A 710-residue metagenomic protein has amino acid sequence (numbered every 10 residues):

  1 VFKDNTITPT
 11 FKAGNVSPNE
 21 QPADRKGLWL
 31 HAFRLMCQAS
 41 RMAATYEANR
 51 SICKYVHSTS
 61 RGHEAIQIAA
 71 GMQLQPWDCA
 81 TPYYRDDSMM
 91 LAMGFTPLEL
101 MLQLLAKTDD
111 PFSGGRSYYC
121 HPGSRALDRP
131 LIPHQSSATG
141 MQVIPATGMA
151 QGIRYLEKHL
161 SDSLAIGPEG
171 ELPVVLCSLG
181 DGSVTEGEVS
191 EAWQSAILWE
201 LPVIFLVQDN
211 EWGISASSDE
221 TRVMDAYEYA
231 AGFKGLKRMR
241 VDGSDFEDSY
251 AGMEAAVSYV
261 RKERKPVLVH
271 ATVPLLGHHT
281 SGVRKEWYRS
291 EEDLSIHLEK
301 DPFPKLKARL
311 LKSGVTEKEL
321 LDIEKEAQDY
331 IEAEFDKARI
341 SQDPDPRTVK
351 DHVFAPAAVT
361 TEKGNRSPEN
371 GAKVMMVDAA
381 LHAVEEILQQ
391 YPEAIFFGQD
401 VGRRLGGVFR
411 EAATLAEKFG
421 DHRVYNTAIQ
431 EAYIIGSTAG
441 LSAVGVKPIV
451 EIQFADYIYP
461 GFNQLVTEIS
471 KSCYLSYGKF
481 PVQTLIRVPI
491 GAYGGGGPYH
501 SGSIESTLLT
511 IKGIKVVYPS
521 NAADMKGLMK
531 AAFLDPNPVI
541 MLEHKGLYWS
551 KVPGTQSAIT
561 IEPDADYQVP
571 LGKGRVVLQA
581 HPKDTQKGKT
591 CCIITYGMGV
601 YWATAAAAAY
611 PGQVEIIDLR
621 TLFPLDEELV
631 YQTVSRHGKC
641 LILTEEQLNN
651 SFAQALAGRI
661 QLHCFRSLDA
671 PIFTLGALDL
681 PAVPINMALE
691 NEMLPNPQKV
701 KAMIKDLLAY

Functional and structural regions predicted by a protein language model:
V1-Q67, M72-Q73, A271-F419, I429 (+3 more regions): Conserved acidic/glycine
R41-W199, S217-G235, P498-H500: Cofactor-binding active-site loop characterized by glycine-rich and histidine/acidic residues
E47-C53, S117-S136, G170-L176, E211 (+7 more regions): Glycine/charged-rich beta-loop-alpha catalytic/anionic-binding loops adjacent to active sites
E64-A65, P130-D209, V241-Y259, G402-F480 (+1 more regions): Thiamine diphosphate
P82-Y84, G140, A146, S178-L179 (+9 more regions): Short beta-strand segments
V203-I340, R410, T414, F480-V482 (+2 more regions): Thiamine diphosphate
I490, G494-V539: Internal gly/pro-rich beta-alpha loop/helix module that stabilizes soluble enzyme cofactors or their anionic handles
